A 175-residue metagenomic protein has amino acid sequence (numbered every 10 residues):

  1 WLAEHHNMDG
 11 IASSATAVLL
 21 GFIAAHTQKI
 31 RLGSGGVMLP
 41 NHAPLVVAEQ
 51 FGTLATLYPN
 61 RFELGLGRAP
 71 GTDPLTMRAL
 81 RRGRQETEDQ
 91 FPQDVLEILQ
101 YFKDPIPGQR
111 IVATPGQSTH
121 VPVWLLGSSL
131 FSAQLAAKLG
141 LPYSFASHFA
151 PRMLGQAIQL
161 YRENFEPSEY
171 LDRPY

Functional and structural regions predicted by a protein language model:
L2-A3, N7-Y175: Active-site-adjacent structural elements that line small-molecule/cofactor binding pockets in enzymes
